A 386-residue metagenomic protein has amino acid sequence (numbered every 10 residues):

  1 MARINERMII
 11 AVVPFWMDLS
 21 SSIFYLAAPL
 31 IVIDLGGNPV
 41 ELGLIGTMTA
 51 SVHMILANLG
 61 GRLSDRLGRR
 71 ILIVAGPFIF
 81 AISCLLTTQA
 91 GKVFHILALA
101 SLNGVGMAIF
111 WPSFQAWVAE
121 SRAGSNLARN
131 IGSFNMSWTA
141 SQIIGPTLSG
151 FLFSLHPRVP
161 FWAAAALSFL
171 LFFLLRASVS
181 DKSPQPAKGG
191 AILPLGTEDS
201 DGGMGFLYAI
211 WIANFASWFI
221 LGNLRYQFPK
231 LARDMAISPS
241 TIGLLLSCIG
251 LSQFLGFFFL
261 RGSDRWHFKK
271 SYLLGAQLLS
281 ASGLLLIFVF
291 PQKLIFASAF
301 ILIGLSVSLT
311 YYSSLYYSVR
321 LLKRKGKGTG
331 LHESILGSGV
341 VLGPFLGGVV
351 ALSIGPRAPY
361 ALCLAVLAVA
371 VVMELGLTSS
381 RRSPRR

Functional and structural regions predicted by a protein language model:
A2-A50, F206-A209, W218-M235, I242: Helix-loop boundary and gating motifs at the non-cytosolic
A50-N58, Q142-I143, G250-F258, V340-V341: Residue-level signature of mid-helix packing/kink "hotspots" within the transmembrane helices of 12-pass Major
L56-G68, F153, G256-K269, A351: Helix-to-loop junctions at the C-terminal end of transmembrane segments in multipass secondary transporters
I71-L85, S271-L285, L364: Structural signature of the two symmetry-related core transmembrane helices
I109-R122, L309-L322: Intracellular juxtamembrane helix-capping segments at the cytosolic ends of symmetry-related transmembrane helices
P160-R176, Y360-L375: Symmetry-related core transmembrane helices of the 12-TM Major Facilitator Superfamily/SLC fold
K270-S314: C-terminal transmembrane helical hairpin of 12-TM major facilitator-type secondary transporters
R324-S353: A late C-terminal transmembrane helix in Major Facilitator Superfamily
